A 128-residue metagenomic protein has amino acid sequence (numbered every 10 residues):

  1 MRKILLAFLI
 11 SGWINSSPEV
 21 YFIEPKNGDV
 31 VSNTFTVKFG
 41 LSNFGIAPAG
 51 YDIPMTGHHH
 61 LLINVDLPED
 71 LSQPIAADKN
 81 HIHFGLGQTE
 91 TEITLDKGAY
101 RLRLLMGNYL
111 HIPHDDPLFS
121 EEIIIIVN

Functional and structural regions predicted by a protein language model:
K3-G12: Sec-dependent N-terminal signal peptides
N15-S32: Short, compositionally biased P/S/T/A/G/V-rich stretches that sit at domain boundaries
D29-N43: Contiguous beta-strand segments within globular domains
G40-Y51, I112: Short amphipathic, basic-aromatic surface patches that mediate peripheral association with negatively charged
Y51-H59, L118-F119: Short coil-to-beta strand junction motifs in C2/discoidin
P68-D70, G107-L118: Short acidic/polar inter-strand loop motif in beta-rich domains
I75-L110: Short, solvent-exposed, Trp/other aromatic-anchored flexible loops in extracytoplasmic proteins
D115-N128: Short beta-strand elements
